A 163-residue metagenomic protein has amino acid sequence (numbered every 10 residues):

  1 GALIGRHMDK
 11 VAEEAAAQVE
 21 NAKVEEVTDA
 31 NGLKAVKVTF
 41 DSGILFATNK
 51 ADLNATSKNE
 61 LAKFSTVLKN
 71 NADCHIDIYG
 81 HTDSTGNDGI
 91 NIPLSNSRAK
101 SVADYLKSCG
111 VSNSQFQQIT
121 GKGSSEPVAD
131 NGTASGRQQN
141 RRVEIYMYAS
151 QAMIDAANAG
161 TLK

Functional and structural regions predicted by a protein language model:
G1-A16: Short, low-complexity, glycine-enriched hydrophobic/amphipathic alpha-helices that associate with lipid bilayers
M8, K50-K58, I92-S95, A99: Solvent-exposed, acidic/flexible segments
K10, V19-N21, N31-A35, T39-D41 (+7 more regions): Extracytoplasmic
A16, E20-K23, K69, K107: Signal for well-folded cores of large energy- and translation-related assemblies
E20-K23, K63, V102, D130: N-terminal post-signal-peptidase region of extra-cytosolic proteins
V24-T28: Surface-exposed patches in mature extracellular/periplasmic domains of secreted proteins
L45-Y79, K107, I145-M147, A152-K163: Periplasmic peptidoglycan-binding/anchoring modules of Gram-negative envelope and division proteins
H81-A156: Periplasmic OmpA-like peptidoglycan-binding domain that tethers envelope proteins to the cell wall
